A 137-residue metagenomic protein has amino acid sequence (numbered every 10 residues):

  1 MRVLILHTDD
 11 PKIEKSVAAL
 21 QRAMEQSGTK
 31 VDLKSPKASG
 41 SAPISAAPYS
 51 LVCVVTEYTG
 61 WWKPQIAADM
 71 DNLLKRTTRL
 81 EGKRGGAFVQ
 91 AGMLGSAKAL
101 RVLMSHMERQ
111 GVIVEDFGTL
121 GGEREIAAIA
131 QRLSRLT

Functional and structural regions predicted by a protein language model:
V3-P36, I44-T137: FMN-binding flavodoxin-like domain, especially the glycine-rich phosphate-binding loop
